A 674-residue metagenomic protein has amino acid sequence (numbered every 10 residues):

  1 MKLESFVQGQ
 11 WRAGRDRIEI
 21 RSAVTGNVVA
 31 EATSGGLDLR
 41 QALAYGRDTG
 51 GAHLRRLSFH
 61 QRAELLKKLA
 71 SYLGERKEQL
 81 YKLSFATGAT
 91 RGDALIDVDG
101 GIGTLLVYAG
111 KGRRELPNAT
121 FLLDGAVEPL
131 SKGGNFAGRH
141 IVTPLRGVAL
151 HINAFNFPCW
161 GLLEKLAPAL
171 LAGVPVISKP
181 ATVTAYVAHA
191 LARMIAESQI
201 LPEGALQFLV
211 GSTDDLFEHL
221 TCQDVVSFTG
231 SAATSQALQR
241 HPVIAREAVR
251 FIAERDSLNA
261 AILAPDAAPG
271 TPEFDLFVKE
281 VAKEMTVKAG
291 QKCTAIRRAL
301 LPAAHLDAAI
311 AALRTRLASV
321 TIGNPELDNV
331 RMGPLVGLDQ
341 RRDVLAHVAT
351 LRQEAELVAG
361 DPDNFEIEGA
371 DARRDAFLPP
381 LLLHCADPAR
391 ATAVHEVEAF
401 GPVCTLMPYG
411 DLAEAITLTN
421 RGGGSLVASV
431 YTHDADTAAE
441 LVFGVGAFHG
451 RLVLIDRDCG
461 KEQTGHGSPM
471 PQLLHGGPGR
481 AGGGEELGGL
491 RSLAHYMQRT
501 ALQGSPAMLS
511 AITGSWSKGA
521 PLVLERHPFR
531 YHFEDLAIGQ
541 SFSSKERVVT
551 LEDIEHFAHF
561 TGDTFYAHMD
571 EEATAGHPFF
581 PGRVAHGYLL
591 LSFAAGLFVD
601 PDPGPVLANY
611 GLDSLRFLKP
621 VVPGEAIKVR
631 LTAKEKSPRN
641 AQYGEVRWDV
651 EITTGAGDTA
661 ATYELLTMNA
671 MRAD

Functional and structural regions predicted by a protein language model:
M1-G134, S319, V336, A447: N-terminal Rossmann-like NAD(P)+-binding subdomain of aldehyde/semialdehyde dehydrogenases
N27-E31, S198-E203, C222-V225, T315-R316 (+2 more regions): Conserved C-terminal structural/oligomerization subdomain of aldehyde/semialdehyde dehydrogenase
V28-G35, G51-R55, P129-L130, L150-H151 (+7 more regions): Short, well-ordered beta-strand elements within core beta-sheets of diverse protein domains
L116-L276, Y409, G484: Rossmann-like NAD(P) dinucleotide-binding subdomain of oxidoreductase/dehydrogenase enzymes
M194-Q199, Q223-V225, A233-A389, D411-A413 (+3 more regions): ALDH superfamily catalytic-core signature
L524-A585, M671: Catalytic strand-loop segment that frames the active site of acyl-thioester-processing enzymes
P528-A537, F617, V621-D674: HotDog/MaoC-like acyl-thioester-processing domains
G576-A585, L589-K634: Hydrophobic beta-strand-centered segment that forms part of the acyl-chain substrate-binding groove
